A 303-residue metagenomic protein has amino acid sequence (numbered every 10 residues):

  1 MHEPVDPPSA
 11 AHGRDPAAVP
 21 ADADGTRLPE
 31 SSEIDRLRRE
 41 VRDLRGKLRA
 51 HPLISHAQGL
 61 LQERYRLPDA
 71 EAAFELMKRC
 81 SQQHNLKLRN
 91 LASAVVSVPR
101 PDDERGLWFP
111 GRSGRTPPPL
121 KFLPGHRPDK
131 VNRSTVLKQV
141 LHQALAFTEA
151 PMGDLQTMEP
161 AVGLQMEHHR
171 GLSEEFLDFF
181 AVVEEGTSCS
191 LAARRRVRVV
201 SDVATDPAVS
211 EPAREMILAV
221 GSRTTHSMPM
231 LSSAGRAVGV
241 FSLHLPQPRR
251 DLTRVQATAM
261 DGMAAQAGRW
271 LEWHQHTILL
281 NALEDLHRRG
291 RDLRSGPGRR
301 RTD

Functional and structural regions predicted by a protein language model:
H2-E3, P7-P8, D15-A17, L245-G262 (+1 more regions): Regulatory loop-to-helix N-cap segments in sensory/regulatory domains that couple ligand/signal detection
A23-E30, I34, R194, S233-A234 (+2 more regions): Signal-transmission/dimerization alpha-helices at domain junctions
L28, S32-R79, Q83, A94-S97 (+4 more regions): Signal-transducing coiled-coil/dimerization helices and immediately adjacent hinge/linker segments that couple sensory
L76, P119-H126, N132-L155, T187 (+2 more regions): Amphipathic alpha-helical coiled-coil segments that mediate homodimerization and allosteric signal transmission
D102, K130, H142-A146, D154-D178: GAF sensory/regulatory domain recognition with acknowledged cross-activation on helical regulatory dimers
G163-E167, E174-A208, P212, L218 (+1 more regions): Regulatory sensory and allosteric helical modules in signal-transduction proteins and certain transcription factors
R223-S232: A short, aliphatic-rich beta-strand micro-motif
A234-L245: Sensory beta-strand/linker motifs that couple input domains to effectors
